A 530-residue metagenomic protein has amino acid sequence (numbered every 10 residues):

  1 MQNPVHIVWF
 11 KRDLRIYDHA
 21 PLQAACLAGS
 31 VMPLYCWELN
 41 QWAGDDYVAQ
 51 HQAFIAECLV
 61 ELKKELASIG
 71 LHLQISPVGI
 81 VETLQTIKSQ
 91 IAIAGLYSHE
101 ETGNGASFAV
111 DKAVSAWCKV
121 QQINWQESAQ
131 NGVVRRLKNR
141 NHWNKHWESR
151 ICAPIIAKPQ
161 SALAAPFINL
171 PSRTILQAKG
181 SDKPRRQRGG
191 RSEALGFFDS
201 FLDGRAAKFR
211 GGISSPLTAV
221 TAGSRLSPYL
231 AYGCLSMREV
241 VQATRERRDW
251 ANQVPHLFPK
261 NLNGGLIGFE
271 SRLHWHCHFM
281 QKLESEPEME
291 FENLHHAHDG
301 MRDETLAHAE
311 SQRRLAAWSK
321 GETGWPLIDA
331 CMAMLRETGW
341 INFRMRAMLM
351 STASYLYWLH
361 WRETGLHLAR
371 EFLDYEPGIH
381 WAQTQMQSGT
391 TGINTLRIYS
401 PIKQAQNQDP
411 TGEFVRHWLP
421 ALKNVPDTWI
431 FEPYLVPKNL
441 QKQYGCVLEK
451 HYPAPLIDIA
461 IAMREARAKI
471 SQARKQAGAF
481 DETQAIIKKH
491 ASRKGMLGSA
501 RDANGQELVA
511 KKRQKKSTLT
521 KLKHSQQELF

Functional and structural regions predicted by a protein language model:
M1-E270, M280, T391-F530: Active-site "lid/cap" and pocket-lining segments within catalytic core domains
R225-L230, C234-T428, F530: Active-site-proximal binding-pocket segments
